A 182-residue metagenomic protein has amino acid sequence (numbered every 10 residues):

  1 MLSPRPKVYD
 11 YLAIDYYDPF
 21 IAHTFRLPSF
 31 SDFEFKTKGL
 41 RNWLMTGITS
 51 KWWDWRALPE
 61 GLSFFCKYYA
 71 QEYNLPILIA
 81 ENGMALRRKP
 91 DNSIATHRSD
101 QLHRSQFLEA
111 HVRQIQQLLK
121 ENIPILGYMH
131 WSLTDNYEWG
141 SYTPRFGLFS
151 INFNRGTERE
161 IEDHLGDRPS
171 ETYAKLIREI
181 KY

Functional and structural regions predicted by a protein language model:
M1-Y182: Non-catalytic scaffold segments within catalytic domains of secreted glycoside hydrolases
